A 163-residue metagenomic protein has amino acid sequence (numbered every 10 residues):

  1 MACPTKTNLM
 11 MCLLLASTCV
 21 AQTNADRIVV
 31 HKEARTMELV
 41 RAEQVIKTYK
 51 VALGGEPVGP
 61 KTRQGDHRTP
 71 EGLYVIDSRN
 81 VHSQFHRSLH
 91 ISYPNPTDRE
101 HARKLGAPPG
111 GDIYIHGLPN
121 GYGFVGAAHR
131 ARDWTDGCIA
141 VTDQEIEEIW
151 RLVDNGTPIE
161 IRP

Functional and structural regions predicted by a protein language model:
M1-M10: Bacterial N-terminal signal peptides that target proteins for export
C12-A21: Hydrophobic h-region of N-terminal signal peptides that target proteins for export in Gram-negative bacteria
A21-P57: A structural motif detector for short, solvent-exposed N-terminal "entry" segments of globular domains
T23-N24, G65, S78-P163: Exported/periplasmic cell-wall-interacting domains
R27, T48-K50, L73, D112 (+1 more regions): Well-ordered beta-strand positions in beta-sheet-rich domains
M37-V40, T48, V58-K61, Q84-R87 (+1 more regions): Short, solvent-exposed loop/turn elements at domain surfaces
V45-I76: Electropositive
